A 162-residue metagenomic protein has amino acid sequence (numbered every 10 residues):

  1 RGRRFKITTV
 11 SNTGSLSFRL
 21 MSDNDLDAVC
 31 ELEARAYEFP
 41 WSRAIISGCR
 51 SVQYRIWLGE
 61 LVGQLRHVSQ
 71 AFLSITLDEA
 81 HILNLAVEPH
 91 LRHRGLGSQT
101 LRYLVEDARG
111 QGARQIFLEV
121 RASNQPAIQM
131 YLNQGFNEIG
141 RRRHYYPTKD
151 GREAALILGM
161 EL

Functional and structural regions predicted by a protein language model:
R1-N12, R152-L162: Terminal substrate-recognition subdomain of acyl/acetyltransferases
T9-N12, L20-R92, S98-D107, Q111 (+2 more regions): Acetyl-CoA-dependent GNAT
F18, H93, V120: Conserved SAM-binding loop
G97, L101, N124-A127, H144-K149: Short glycine/proline-centered loop/turn elements that form peptide/ligand docking sites
A108-E119, M130: Conserved GNAT acetyl-CoA-binding A-motif
E119, N137-A154: Conserved catalytic-core motifs of GNAT/GCN5-like acyltransferases
Y131, F136, L158: Conserved active-site tyrosine of GNAT-family acetyltransferases
